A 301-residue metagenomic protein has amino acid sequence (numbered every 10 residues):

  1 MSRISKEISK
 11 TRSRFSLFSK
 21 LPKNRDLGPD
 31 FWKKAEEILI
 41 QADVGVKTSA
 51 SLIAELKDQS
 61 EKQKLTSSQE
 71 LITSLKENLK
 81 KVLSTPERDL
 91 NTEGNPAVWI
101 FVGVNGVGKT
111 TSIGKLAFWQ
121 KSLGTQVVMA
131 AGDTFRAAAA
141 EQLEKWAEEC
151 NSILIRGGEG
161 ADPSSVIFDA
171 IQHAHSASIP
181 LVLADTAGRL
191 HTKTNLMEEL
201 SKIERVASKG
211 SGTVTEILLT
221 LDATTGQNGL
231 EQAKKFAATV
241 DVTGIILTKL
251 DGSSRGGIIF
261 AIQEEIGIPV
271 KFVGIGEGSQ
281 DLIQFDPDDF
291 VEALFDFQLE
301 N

Functional and structural regions predicted by a protein language model:
M1-F101, F118, S122-M129, E149 (+1 more regions): Non-catalytic terminal/linker segments enriched in charged/polar, low-complexity residues
K80, R88-N301: P-loop/Walker A NTP-binding module and the surrounding RecA-like catalytic core of P-loop NTPases
